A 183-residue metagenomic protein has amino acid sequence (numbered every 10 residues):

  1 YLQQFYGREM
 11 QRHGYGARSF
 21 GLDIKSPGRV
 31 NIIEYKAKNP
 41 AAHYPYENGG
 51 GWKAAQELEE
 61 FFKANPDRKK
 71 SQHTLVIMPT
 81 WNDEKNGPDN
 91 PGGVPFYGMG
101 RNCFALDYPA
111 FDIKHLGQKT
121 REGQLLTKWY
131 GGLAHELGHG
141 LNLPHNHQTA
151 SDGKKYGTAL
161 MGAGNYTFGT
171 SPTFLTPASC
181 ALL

Functional and structural regions predicted by a protein language model:
Y1-H73, M78-P95: Propeptide-to-catalytic entry region of secreted or membrane-anchored zinc metalloproteases
P27-V30, M99-G100, Y156-T158: Sequence-level motif detector for i,i+2 pairs with an aromatic at +2
G51, G123-G131, K154: Solvent-exposed, acidic/flexible segments
D67-R68, H135, N146-S151: Secondary-structure boundary elements
H73-T74, W129-Y130, A159: Residue-level detector of short, conserved catalytic/binding motifs and their immediate flanks
K85-G123, M161, Y166: Active-site scaffold of zinc-dependent metalloenzymes
E122-G123, N146-L183: Replace "(M1/M4/M9/M12/WLM)" with "(e.g., M1/M4/M8/M9/M12/M26/WLM)" and add "not limited to" to clarify scope
T127-P144: Active-site recognition of the HExxH zinc-binding catalytic motif
